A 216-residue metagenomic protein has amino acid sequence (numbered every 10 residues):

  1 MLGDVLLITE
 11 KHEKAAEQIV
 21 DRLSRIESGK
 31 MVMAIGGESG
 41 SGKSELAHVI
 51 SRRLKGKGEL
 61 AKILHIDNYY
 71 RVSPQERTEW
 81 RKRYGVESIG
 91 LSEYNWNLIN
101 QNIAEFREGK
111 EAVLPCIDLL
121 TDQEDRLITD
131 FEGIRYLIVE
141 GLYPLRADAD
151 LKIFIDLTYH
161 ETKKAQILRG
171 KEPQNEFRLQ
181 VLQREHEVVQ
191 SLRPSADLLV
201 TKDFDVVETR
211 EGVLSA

Functional and structural regions predicted by a protein language model:
L2-I26, K164, L168-E172, V188-A216: NTP-dependent small-molecule kinase module
G36: Residues at the beta-strand->loop junction immediately N-terminal to the Walker
G40: Walker A (P-loop) phosphate-binding loop of P-loop NTPases
K43: Conserved lysine of the Walker
L46: Hydrophobic positions on the alpha1 helix immediately C-terminal to the Walker A/P-loop
K62, Y70-L120: Conserved nucleotide-sensing/catalytic segment adjacent to the nucleotide-binding pocket in NTP-handling enzymes
K82-G90, D150-Q190: A glycine- and Lys/Arg-enriched "phosphate-lid" helix/loop adjacent to the NTP-binding pocket of small-molecule kinases
Q123-R169: ATP-dependent NMP and nucleoside kinases share a basic, alpha-helical "lid"
